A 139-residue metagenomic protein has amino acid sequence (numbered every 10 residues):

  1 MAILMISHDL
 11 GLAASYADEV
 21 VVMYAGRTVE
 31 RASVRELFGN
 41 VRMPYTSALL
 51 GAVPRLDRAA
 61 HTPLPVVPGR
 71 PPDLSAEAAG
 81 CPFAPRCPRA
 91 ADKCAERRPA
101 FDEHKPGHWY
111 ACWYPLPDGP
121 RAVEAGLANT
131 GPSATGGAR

Functional and structural regions predicted by a protein language model:
M1: Switch/coupling loops of ABC transporter nucleotide-binding domains
S7-H8: H-loop/switch region of ABC-family ATPase nucleotide-binding domains
A13-S15: A short, surface-exposed alpha-helical micro-motif characterized by mixed small hydrophobic and charged/polar residues
E19, R31: Short, glycine/charged-rich "phosphate-handling" switch motifs in NTP-dependent and phosphotransfer domains
M23: Catalytic metal- and UDP-sugar-binding loop of GT-A-like glycosyltransferases, i.e., residues flanking the conserved
S33-A134: Charged, flexible cofactor/metal-binding loops and thiol motifs
